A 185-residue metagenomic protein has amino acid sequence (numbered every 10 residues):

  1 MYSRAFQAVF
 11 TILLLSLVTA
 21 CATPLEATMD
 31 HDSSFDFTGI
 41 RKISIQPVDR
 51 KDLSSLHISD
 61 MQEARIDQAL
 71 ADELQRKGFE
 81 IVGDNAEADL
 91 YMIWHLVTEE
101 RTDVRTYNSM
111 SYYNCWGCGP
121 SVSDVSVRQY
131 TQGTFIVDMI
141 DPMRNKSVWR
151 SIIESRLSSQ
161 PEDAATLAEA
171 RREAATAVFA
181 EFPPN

Functional and structural regions predicted by a protein language model:
M1-F10: Bacterial N-terminal signal peptides that target proteins for export
L15-V18: Bacterial Sec-type N-terminal signal peptides, specifically the leucine/valine-rich hydrophobic h-region
C21-K77, E87: A structural "domain/chain start" motif
C21-S34, S126-N185: C-terminal/domain-edge helix-coil "capping" segments
I45, N85-T98: A short, hydrophobic beta-strand-centered structural micro-motif
L70-I81, L96, E100, M143 (+1 more regions): Sec/Tat-exported extracytoplasmic proteins
R76-D89, R150: Surface-exposed patches in mature extracellular/periplasmic domains of secreted proteins
K77, W94-K146: Surface-exposed short loop/turn segments
